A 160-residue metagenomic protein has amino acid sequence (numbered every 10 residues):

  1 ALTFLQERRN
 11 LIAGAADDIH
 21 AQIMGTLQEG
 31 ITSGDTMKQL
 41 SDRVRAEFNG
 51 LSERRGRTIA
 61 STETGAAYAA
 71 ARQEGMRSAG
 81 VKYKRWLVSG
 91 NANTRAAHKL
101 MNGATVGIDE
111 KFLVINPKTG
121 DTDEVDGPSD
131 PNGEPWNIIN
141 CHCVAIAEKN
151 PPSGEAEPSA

Functional and structural regions predicted by a protein language model:
A1-A46: Structured, charged N-terminal subsegments at the starts of enzyme catalytic cores and at intra-chain domain/subunit
G14, R54, A160: Short, conserved micro-motifs enriched in small and acidic residues
A46-E47, S61-A160: Activation/maturation switch segments at domain boundaries
E47-R54: Short, basic interhelical loop/turn and adjoining N-cap of the next helix at nucleic-acid- or acidic-partner-contacting
